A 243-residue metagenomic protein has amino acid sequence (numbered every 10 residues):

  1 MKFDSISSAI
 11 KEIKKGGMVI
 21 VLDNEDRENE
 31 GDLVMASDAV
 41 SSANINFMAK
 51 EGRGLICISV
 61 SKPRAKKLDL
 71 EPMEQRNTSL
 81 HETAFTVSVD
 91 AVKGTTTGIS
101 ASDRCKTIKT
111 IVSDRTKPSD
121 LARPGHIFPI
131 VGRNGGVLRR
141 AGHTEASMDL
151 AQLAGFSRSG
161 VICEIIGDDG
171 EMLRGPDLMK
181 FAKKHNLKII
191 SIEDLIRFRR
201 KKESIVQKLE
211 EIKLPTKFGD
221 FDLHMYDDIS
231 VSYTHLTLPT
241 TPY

Functional and structural regions predicted by a protein language model:
M1-L236: Catalytic domains of riboflavin
H235-Y243: Single conserved hydrophobic/aromatic residue that forms the stacking wall/gate of nucleotide- or nucleobase-binding
